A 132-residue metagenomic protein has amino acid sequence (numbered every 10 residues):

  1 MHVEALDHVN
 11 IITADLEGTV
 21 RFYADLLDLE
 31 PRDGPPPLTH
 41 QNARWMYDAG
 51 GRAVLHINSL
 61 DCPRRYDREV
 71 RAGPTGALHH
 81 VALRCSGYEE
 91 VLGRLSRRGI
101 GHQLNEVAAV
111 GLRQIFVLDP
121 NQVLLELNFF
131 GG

Functional and structural regions predicted by a protein language model:
M1-V20, L78-V81, G131: N-terminal beta-strand motif that seeds the catalytic metal site of vicinal oxygen chelate
H2, G34, L92-G132: Vicinal oxygen chelate
D7, N42, L112-R113: Short loop/turn microsegments at loop-to-beta-strand junctions
I12-V54, R97: Core segments of cupin and vicinal oxygen chelate
H40-N42, C62-E69: A short, acidic/glycine-rich surface segment
G50-V54, L60-R64, Y88-E89: Short, charged/polar surface micro-motifs in flexible loops or helix N-caps
P74, H80-E89: Mid-chain, well-packed structural core segment of small domains
